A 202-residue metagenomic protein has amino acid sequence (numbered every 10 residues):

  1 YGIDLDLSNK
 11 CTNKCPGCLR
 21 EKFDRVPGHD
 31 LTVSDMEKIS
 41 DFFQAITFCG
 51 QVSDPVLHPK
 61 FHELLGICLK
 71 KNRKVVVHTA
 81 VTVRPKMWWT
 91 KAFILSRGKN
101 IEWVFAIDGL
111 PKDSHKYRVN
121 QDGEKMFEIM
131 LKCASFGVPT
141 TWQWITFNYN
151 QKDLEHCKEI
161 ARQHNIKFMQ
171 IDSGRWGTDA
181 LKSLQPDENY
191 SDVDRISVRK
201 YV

Functional and structural regions predicted by a protein language model:
Y1-E102, D113-E124, E128, F136-P139 (+4 more regions): Conserved alpha-helical substructure of the radical SAM core
F48, F105, W142-W144, Q170-I171: Conserved beta-strand positions
L64-G66, A106, Q151-Q170: Short, electropositive alpha-helical surface patch
I107-K112: A glycine-centered beta->alpha junction motif in the catalytic cores of kinase/phosphotransferase enzymes
V119-M126, T141-N150, K182-P186: Noncatalytic linker/hinge segments flanking ATPase motor cores
M130-D153, S173-R175: Conserved strand-turn element in the central/C-terminal portion of the radical SAM core barrel that lines
Y149, M169-D194: Flexible glycine/acidic-rich beta-alpha junction loops that bind and position SAM and/or redox cofactors in anaerobic
Q163-N165, E188, K200: Auxiliary Fe-S-binding modules of radical SAM enzymes
